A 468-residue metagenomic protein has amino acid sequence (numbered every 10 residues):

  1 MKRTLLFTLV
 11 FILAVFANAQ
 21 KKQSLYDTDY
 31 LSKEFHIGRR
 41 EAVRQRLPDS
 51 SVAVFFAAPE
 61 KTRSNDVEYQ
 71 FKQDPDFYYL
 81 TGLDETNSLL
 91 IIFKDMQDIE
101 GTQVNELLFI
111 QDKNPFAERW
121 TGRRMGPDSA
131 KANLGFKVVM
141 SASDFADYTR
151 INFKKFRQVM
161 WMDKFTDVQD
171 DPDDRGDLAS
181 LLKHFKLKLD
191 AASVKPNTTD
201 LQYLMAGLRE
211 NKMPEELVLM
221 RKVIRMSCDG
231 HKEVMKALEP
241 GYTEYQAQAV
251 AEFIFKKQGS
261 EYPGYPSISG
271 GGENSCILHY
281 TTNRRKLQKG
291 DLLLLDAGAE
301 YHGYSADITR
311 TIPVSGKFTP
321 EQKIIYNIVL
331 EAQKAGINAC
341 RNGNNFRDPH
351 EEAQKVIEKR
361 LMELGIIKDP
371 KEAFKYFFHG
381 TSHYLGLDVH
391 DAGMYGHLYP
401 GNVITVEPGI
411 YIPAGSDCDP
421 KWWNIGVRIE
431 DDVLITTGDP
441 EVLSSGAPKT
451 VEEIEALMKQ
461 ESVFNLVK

Functional and structural regions predicted by a protein language model:
T4-L13: Sec-dependent N-terminal signal peptides
V15-A19: Sec/Tat signal peptide C-region and signal peptidase I cleavage site
Q20-K468: Active-site neighborhoods and metal-handling regions in enzymes and metal-associated proteins
